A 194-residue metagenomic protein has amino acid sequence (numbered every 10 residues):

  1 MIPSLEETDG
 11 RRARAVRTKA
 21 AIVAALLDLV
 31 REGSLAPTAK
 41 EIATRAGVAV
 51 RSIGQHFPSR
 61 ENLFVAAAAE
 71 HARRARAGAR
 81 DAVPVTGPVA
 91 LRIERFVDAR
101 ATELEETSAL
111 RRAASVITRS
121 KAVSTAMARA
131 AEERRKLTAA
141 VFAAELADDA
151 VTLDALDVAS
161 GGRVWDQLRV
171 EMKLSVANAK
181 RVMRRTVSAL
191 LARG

Functional and structural regions predicted by a protein language model:
M1-R17: N-terminal intrinsically disordered/low-complexity leader segments
A21, A25, L29-N62, A66: Helix-turn-helix
A21, A25-E32, G78, A82 (+3 more regions): Solvent-exposed, amphipathic alpha-helical segments
A39, A68-R76: Short, basic, alpha-helical segments at the C-terminal edge of helix-turn-helix-like DNA-binding modules
F57, V116-S120, A159-G162: Short helix-capping/turn signature of helix-turn-helix
R76, E94, D98, T102-S115 (+2 more regions): Amphipathic alpha-helical packing segments from all-alpha helical-bundle domains
A77-R95: Intrinsically disordered, low-complexity basic tails/linkers immediately adjacent to helix-turn-helix/homeobox/MYB/SANT
A140, L153-V176, A189-G194: Amphipathic C-terminal alpha-helical segment
